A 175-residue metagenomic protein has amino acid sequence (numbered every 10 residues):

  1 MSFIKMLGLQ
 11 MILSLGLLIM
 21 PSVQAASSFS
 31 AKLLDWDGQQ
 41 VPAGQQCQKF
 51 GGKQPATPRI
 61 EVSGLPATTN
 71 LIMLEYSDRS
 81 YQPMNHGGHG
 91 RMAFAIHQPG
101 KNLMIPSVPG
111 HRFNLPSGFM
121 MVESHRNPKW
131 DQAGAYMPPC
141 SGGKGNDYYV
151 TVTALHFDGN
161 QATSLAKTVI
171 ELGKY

Functional and structural regions predicted by a protein language model:
M1-K5: N-terminal secretory signal peptides that target proteins for export/translocation
M6-L9, V23, A166: Low-complexity, intrinsically disordered regions enriched in charged/polar residues
G8-M20: Bacterial N-terminal signal peptides
A25-Y175: N-terminus-centered regions that define maturation/targeting leaders and the start of the first functional domain
